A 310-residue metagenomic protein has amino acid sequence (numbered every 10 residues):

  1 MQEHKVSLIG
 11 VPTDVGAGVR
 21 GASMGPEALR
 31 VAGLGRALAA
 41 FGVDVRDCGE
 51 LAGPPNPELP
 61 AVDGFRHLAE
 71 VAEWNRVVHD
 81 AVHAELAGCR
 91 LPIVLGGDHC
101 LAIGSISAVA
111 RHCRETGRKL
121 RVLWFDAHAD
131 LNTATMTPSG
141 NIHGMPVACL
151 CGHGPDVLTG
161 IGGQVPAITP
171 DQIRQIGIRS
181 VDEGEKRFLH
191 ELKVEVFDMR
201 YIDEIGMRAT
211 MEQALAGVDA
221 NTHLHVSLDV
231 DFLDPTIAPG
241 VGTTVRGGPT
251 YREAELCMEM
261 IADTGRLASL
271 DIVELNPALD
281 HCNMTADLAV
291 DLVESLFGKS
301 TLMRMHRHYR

Functional and structural regions predicted by a protein language model:
Q2-T13, V19-I93, L101-S105, H112-E115 (+2 more regions): Catalytic cores of soluble, metal-dependent hydrolases
I9-P12, L123-F125, I176: Short hydrophobic segments within beta-strands
L91-I161, T264: Active-site histidine-anchored catalytic micro-motif
A127, L131, H143-P146, T169 (+3 more regions): Internal, well-ordered alpha-helical segments in soluble enzyme and binding-protein domains
I161-G163, R179-F197: Active-site-proximal loop/helix segment associated with metal-binding centers of metalloenzymes
A167-S180: An alpha-beta-alpha
